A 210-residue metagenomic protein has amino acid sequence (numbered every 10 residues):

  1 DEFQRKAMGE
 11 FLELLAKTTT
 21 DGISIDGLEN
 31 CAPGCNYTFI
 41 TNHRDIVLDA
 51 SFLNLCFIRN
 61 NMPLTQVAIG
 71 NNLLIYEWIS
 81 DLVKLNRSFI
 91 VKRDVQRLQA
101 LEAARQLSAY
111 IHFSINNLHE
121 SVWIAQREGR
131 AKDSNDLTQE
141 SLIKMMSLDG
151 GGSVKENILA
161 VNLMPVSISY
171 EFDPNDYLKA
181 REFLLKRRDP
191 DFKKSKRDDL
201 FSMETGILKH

Functional and structural regions predicted by a protein language model:
D1-Y37, H43-N54, I58, S80 (+2 more regions): Membrane-anchoring hydrophobic helices of lipid-metabolizing enzymes
E29, T41-D45, F57, N71-L74 (+3 more regions): Short, flexible loop/turn elements at secondary-structure junctions
L48-A50, Y76-W78, D133-S134, P174: Short helix/loop capping segments that flank catalytic or ligand/cofactor-binding pockets
F57-V67: A short alpha->loop->secondary-structure connector
T65-I69, V161-M164: A short, conserved acidic/glycine-rich loop-to-beta-strand motif that forms the donor nucleotide-sugar/metal
Q66-D94, L98-E102: Conserved nucleotide-cofactor-binding alpha/beta core module
A100-H210: Non-catalytic C-terminal accessory region of glycerolipid acyltransferases and related lyso-lipid remodeling enzymes
